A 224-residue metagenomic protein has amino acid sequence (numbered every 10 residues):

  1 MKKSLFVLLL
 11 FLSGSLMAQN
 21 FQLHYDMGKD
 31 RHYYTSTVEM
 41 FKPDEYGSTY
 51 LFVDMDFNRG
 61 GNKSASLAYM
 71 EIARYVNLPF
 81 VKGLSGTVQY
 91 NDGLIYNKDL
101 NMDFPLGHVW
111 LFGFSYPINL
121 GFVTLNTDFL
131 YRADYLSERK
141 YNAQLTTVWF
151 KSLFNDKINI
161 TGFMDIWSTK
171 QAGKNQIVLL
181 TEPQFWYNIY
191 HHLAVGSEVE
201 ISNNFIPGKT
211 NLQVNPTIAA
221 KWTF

Functional and structural regions predicted by a protein language model:
M1-S4: Positively charged n-region of N-terminal signal peptides that target proteins for export
L12-A18: Sec/Tat signal peptide C-region and signal peptidase I cleavage site
A18-G61: Short glycine/proline- and aromatic-enriched beta-strand/turn motifs that initiate or cap beta-hairpins
N20-G28, H32, K63-V148, T210-N215: Outer-membrane pore/translocation modules
V38-M40, T49-M55, I72-R74, F114 (+6 more regions): Membrane-embedded beta-strands that build the outer-membrane beta-barrel scaffold
Y46-L51, P79-G86, I118-N126, K151-I160 (+1 more regions): Repeated loop/turn-to-beta-strand initiation elements of outer-membrane beta-barrel proteins
L130-A194, E198-F205, W222-F224: Outer-membrane beta-barrel transmembrane domain signature
Q213-F224: Outer-membrane beta-barrel "beta-signal"
